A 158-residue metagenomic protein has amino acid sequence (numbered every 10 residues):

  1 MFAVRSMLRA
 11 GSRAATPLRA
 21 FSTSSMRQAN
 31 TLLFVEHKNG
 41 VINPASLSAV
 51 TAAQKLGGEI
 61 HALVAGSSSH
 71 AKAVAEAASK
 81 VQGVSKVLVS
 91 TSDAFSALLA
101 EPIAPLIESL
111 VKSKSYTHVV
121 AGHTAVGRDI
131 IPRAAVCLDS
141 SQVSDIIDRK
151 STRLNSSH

Functional and structural regions predicted by a protein language model:
F2-R153: N-terminal glycine-rich FAD/FM-binding segment characteristic of electron-transfer flavoproteins
L154-H158: Positively charged, low-complexity/disordered segments
